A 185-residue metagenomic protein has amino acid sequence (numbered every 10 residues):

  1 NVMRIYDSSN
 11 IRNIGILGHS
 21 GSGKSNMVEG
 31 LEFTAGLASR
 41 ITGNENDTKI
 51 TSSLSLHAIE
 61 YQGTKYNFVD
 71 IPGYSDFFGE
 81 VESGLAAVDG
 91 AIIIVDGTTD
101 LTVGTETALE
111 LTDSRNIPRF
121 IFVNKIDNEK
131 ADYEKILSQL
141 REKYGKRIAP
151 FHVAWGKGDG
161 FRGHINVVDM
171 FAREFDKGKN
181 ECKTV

Functional and structural regions predicted by a protein language model:
N1-S22, I41, D96-V185: P-loop NTPase catalytic nucleotide-binding module
V2-L101, Y144, P150: P-loop NTPase switch module centered on the Walker A-proximal segment
